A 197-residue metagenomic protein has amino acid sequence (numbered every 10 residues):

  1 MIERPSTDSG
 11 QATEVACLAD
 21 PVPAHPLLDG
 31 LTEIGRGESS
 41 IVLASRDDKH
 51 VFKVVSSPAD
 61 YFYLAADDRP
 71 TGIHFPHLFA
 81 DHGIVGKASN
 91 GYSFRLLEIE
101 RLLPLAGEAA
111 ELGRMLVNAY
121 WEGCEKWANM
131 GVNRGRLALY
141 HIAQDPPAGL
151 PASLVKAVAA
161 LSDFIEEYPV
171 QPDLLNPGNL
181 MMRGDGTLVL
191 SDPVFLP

Functional and structural regions predicted by a protein language model:
M1-L31, D145-A152: Juxta-kinase regulatory segment immediately upstream of eukaryotic protein kinase catalytic domains
L28-Y92: ATP-binding glycine-rich loop module of kinase domains
A44, E98-R101, M182: Conserved hydrophobic "DFG−1" position in protein kinase catalytic cores
H50, H74-H77, R95-L97, P169 (+1 more regions): Protein kinase-like catalytic core scaffold
V51-P58, E100-L102, D192-V194: Active-site ExK catalytic segment of metal-dependent nucleases
P76-L154: Conserved structural core of kinase catalytic domains
A152-I165: Acidic, glycine-rich flexible loop segments
F164-P197: Catalytic activation segment of kinase domains across protein kinase-like and atypical kinase folds
